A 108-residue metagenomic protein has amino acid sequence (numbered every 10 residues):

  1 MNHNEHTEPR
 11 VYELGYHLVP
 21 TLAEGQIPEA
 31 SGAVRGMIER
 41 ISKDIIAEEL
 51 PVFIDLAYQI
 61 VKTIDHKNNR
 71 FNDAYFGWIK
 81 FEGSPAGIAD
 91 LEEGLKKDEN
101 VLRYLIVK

Functional and structural regions predicted by a protein language model:
M1-A74, E82-K108: Long, contiguous binding/interaction regions
